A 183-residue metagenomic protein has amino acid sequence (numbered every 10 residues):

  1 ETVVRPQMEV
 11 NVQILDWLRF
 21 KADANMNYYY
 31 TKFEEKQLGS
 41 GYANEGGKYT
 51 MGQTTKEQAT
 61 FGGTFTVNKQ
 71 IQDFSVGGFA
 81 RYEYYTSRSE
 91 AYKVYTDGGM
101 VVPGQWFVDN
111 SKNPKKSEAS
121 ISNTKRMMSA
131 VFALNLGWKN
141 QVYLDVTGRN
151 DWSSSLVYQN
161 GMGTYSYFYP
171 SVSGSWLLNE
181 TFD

Functional and structural regions predicted by a protein language model:
E1, E34-Y49, E90-E118: Surface-exposed loop/turn segments flanking beta-strands in extracellular/periplasmic regions
T2-I71, S75, K125-N179: Surface-exposed extracellular loop regions of Gram-negative outer-membrane beta-barrel proteins
R5, R19, R81, R88 (+4 more regions): Arginine residue identity/basic-tract feature
T66-F107: Carboxylate/His-rich catalytic cores and anion/metal-binding grooves
T181-D183: Outer-membrane beta-barrel translocator/channel fold
